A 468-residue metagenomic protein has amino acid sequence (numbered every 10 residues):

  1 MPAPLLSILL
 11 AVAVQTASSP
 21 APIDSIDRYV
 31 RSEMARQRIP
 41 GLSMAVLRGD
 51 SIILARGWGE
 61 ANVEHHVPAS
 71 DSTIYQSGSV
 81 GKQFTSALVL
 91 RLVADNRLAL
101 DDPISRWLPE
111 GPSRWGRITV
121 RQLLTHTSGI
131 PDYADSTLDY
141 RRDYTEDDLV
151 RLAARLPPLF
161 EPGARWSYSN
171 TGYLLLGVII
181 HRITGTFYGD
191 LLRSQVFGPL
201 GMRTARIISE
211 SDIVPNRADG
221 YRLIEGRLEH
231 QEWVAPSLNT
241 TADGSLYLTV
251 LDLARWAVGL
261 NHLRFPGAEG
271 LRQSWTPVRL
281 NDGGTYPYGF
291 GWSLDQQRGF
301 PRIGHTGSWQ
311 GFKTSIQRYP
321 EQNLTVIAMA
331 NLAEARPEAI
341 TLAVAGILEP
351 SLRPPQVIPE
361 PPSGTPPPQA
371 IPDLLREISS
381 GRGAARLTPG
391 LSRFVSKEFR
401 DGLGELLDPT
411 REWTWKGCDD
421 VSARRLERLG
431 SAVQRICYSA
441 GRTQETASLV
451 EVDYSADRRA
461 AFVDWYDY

Functional and structural regions predicted by a protein language model:
M1-Y75, R91-A99, T125, D147 (+6 more regions): N-terminal leader/targeting segments and the immediately adjacent pre-domain N-terminus
S18-R56, T184-T186, D190-S194, G198 (+3 more regions): Catalytic loop of the DD-peptidase/beta-lactamase superfamily, centered on the K-T-G motif and neighboring
S25, G41, D71, Q76-V80 (+5 more regions): Active-site helix/loop module of the DD-peptidase/beta-lactamase fold, centered on the serine-lysine SxxK catalytic
A55, V89, I104, R203 (+1 more regions): Short, solvent-exposed secondary-structure junction/capping segments
S79-V80, S167-N170: Catalytic nucleophile serine of serine hydrolases, specifically the conserved "nucleophile elbow" pentapeptide
T119, T171-G172, T204, E225: Mid-domain, small-residue-enriched loop/turn segments at the edges of structured enzyme/sensor domains
D147-L159, I224-L238: The feature captures the short pre-catalytic strand/loop hairpin that immediately precedes and shapes the active-site
R386-E427: Compact soluble domain cores
